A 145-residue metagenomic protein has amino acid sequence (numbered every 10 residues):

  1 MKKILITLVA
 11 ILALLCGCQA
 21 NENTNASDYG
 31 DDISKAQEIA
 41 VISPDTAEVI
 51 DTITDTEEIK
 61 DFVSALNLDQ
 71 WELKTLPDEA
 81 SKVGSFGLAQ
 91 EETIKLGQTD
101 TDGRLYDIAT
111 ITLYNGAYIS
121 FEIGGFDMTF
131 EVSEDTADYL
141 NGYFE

Functional and structural regions predicted by a protein language model:
M1-I4: Positively charged n-region of N-terminal signal peptides that target proteins for export
L14-G17: C-terminal motif of bacterial Sec signal peptides marking the signal peptidase cleavage site
Q19-N21: Bacterial signal peptide processing site
S27-D45: Post-signal peptide N-terminal segment of mature Sec-exported envelope proteins
I33-K35, E57-E58, T112-Y118: Short, solvent-exposed coil/turn segments at beta-strand boundaries
I42-D78, K82: A short-motif feature that recognizes glycine-rich, charge-decorated loops that bind or process nucleotide phosphates
E72-A117: Short, structured surface segments that line ligand/substrate-binding pockets
S120-E145: C-terminal partner/receptor-binding element of secreted or periplasmic proteins
